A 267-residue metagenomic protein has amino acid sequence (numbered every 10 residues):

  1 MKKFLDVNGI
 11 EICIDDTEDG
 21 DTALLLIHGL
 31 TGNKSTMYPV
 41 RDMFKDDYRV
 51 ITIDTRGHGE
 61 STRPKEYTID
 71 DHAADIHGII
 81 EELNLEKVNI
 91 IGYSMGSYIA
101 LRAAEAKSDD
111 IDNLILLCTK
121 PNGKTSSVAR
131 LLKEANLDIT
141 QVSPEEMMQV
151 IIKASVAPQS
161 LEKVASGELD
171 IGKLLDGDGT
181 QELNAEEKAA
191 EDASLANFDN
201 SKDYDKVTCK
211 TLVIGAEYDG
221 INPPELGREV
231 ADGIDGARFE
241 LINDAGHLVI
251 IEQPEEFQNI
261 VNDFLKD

Functional and structural regions predicted by a protein language model:
I10-T62: Conserved HGGG/HGGXW glycine-rich cap/lid loop of the alpha/beta-hydrolase fold
Y38, I51-I91, N259: Active-site loop/oxyanion-hole signature of alpha/beta-hydrolase fold enzymes
E105, D112-V142: Flexible "cap/lid" loop of the alpha/beta hydrolase fold
T125-S127, E146-D203: Conserved alpha/beta-hydrolase catalytic His-Asp/Glu region
V207, V213-G215: Short beta-strand/loop motif that positions the catalytic acidic residue of the alpha/beta-hydrolase fold
Y218-N222: Acidic catalytic loop of the alpha/beta-hydrolase fold
P224-L248: Catalytic histidine neighborhood in serine/cysteine hydrolases with alpha/beta-hydrolase-type architecture
A245-P254, Q258: Catalytic histidine-centered segment of alpha/beta-hydrolase-like enzymes
